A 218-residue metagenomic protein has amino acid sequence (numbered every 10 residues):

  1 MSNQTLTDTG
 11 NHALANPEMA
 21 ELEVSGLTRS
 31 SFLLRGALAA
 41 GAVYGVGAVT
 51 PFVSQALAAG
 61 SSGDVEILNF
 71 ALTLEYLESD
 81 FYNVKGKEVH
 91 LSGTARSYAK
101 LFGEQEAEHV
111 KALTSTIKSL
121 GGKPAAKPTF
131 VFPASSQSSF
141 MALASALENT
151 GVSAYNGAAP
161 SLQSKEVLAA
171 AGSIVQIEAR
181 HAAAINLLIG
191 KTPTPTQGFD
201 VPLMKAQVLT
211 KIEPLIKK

Functional and structural regions predicted by a protein language model:
S2-T28, A37-G41, G47-K218: All-alpha RGS (Regulator of G-protein Signaling) helical domain and cognate RGS-like helical scaffolds
L34: Phosphate-coordinating loops and pocket residues in cytosolic domains that bind phosphorylated ligands
